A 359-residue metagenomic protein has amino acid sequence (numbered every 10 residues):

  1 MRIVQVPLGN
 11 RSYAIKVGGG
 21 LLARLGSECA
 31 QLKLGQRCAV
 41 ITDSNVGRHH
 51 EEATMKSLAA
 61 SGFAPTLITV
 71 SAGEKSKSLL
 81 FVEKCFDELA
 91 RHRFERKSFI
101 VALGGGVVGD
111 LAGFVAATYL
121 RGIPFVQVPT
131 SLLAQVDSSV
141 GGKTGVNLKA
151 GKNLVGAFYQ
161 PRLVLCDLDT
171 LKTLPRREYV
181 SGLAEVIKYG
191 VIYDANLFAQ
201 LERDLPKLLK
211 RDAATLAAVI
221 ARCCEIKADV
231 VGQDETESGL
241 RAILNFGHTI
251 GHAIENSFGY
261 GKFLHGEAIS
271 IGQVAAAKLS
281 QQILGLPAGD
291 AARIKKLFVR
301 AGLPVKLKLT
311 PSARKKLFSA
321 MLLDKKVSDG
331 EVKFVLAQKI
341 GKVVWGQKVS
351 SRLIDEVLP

Functional and structural regions predicted by a protein language model:
M1-S98: ATP/NTP phosphate-donor binding region
R2, A184-V186, G285-P359: C-terminal charged capping/lid subdomain of soluble metabolic enzymes
P7, R93-E95, T118-L120, N147-L148 (+4 more regions): Solvent-exposed alpha-helices and their adjacent loops that cap or buttress functional pockets in soluble metabolic
F86-L103, A112-Q127: Non-catalytic interfacial helical region
V107-F114, Q135-V136, H252-A253: Short glycine/serine/threonine-rich phosphate/pyrophosphate-binding segments that cradle anionic phosphate groups
F114-K207: A glycine/threonine-rich phosphate-anchoring loop and its flanking beta-alpha core in nucleotide/phosphate-binding
Q200-K315: Active-site segments that bind and position negatively charged phosphate/pyrophosphate groups
